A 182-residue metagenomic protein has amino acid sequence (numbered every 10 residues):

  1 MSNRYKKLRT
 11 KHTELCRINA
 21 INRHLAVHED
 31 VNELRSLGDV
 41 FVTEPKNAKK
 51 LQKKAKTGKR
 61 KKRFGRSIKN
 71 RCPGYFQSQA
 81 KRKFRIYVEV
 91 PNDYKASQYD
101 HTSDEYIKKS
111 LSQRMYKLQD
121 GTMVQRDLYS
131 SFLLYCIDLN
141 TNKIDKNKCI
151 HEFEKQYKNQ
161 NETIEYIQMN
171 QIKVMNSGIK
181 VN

Functional and structural regions predicted by a protein language model:
M1-N182: Positively charged, helix-rich recognition surfaces that bind polyanionic ligands
